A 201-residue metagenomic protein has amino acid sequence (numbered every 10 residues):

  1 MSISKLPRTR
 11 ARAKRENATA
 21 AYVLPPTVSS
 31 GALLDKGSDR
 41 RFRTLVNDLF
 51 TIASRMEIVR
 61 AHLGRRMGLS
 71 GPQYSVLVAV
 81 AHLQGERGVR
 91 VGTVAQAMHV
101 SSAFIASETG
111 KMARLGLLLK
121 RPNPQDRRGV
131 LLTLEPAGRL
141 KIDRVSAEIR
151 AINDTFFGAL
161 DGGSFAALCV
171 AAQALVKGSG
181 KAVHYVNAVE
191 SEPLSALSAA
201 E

Functional and structural regions predicted by a protein language model:
M1-M67, L115: N-terminal leader segment of winged-helix/HTH proteins
E16-P25, S30-A32, G110-V170: Charged, amphipathic alpha-helical coiled-coil/dimerization segments
S30, F42-G64, I142-D161, F165-S179 (+2 more regions): Hydrophobic alpha-helical core bundles mediating ligand binding, dimerization, or RNAP-core interactions
R41, L45, P72-S75, R90 (+2 more regions): N-terminal positioning helix adjacent to the helix-turn-helix/winged-helix DNA-binding module
D48, S75-A79, L140: Pre-recognition alpha-helix immediately N-terminal to the DNA-recognition helix within helix-turn-helix or winged-helix
I58-S101, N187: N-terminal helix-turn-helix DNA-binding core of bacterial DNA-binding proteins
